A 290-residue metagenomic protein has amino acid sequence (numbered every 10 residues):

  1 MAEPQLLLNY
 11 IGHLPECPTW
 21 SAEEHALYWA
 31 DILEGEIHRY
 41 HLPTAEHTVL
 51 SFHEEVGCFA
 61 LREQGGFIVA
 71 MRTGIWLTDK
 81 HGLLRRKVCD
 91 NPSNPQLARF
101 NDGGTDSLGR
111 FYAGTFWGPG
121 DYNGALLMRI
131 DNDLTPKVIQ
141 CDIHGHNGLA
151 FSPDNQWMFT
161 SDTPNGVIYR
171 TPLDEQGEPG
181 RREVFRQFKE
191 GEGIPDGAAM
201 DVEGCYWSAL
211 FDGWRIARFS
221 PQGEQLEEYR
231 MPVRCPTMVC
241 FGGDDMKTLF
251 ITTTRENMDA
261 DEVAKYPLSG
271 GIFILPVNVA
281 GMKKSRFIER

Functional and structural regions predicted by a protein language model:
E3-N9, A45-S51, R86-S93, T135-C141 (+2 more regions): A short beta-strand motif characteristic of beta-propeller blades
Y10-E24, H53-M71, N94-R110, I139-W157 (+2 more regions): Beta-rich, blade/repeat-based domains predominating in secreted/periplasmic proteins but also intracellular
A22, L27-I32, I68-T73, F111-D121 (+3 more regions): Conserved beta-strand positions in repeat-built beta-propeller and related beta-rich domains
E36-H38, G74-W76, A125-M128, V167-Y169 (+2 more regions): A short loop-to-beta-strand structural motif that recurs across blades of beta-propeller domains
L42, E63-G65, K80-H81, D90 (+6 more regions): Flexible "stalk/tail and boundary" regions
L83-I139: Hydrophobic alpha-helical segments and helix pairs
T171-E178, V277-M282: Short loop/turn segments immediately following beta-strands, especially the blade-tip and inter-blade linker loops
C240-R290: Blade-level signature of beta-propeller repeat domains, shared across WD40, Kelch, NHL, RCC1 and BNR/Asp-box propellers
